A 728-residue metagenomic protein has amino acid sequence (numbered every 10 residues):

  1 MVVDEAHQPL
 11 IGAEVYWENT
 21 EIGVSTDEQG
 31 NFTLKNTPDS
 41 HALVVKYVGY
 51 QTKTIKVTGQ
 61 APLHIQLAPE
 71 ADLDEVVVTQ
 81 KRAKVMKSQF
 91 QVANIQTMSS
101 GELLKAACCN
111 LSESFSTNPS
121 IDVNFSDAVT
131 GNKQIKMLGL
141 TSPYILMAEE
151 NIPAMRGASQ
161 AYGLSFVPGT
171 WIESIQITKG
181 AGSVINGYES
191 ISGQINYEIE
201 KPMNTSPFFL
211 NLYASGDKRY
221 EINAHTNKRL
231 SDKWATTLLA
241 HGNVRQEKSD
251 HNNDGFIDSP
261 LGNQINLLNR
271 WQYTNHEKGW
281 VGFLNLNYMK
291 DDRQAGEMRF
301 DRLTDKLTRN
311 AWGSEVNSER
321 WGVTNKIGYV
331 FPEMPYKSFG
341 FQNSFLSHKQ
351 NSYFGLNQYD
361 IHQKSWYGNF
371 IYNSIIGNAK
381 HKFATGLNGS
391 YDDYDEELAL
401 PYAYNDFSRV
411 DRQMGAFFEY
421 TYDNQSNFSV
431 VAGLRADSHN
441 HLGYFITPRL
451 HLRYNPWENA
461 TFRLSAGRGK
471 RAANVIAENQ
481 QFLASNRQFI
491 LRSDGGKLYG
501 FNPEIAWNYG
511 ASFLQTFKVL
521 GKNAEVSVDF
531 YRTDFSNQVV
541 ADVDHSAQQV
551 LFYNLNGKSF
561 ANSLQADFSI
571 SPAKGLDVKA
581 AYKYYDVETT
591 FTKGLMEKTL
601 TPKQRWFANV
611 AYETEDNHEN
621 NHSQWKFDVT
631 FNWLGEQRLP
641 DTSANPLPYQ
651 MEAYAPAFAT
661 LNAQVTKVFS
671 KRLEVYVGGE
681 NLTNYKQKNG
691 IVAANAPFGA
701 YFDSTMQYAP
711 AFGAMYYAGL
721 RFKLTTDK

Functional and structural regions predicted by a protein language model:
V3-Q8, G12-E18, A42-Q51, T58-L104 (+2 more regions): Short, acidic, small-residue-rich periplasmic hinge/interaction motif at the N-terminus of Gram-negative outer-membrane
F32-K35, Q134, I152-K179, L267: Short acidic/polar hinge/loop motifs at secondary-structure boundaries that mediate gating or recognition
T33-K35, S112-P153: Extracytoplasmic beta-strand/coil segments of soluble accessory domains associated with Gram-negative outer-membrane
A61-Q66, L111-S114, K133-K136, Y162-P168 (+5 more regions): N-terminal periplasmic accessory domains that precede and gate Gram-negative outer-membrane beta-barrel machines
R245-N266, Q272-F339, F345-Q363: Flexible loop and strand-edge segments within Gram-negative outer membrane beta-barrel domains
G340-S352, N455, R463, Y499-N554 (+1 more regions): Membrane-embedded beta-barrel scaffold of Gram-negative outer-membrane proteins
D423, V526-D534, N554-P640: Gram-negative outer-membrane beta-barrel transporters
V578, W633-T642, T666-K728: C-terminal beta-signal and adjacent terminal beta-strands/loops of Gram-negative outer-membrane beta-barrel proteins
